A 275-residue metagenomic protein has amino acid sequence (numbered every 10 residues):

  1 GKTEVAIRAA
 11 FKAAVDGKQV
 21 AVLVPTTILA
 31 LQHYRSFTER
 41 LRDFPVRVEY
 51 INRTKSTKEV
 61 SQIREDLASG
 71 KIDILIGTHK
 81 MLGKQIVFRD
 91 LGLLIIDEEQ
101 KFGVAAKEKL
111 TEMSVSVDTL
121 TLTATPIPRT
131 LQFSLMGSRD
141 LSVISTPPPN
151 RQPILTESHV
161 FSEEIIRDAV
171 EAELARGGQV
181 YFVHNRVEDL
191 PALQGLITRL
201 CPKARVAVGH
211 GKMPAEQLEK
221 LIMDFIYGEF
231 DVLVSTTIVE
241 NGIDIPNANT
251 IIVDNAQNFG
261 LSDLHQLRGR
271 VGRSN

Functional and structural regions predicted by a protein language model:
G1-N275: Inter-lobe coupling/hinge segments of SF2-like helicase ATPases
